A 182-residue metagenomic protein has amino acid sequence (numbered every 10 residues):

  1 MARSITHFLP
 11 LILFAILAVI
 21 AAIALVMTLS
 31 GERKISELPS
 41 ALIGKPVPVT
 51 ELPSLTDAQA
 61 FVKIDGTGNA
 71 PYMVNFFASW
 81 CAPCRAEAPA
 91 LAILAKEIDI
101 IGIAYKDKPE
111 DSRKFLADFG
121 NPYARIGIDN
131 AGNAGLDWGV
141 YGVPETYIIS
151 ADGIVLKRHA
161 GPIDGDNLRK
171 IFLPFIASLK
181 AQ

Functional and structural regions predicted by a protein language model:
M1-P53: N-terminal targeting signals for export/organelle localization
H7-L11, A117-P122, D129-K180: Thiol/disulfide oxidoreductase modules built on the thioredoxin-like
P48, P53, A70, L94-I100 (+1 more regions): Short glycine/proline-enriched coil/turn segments at helix->beta-strand junctions
T50-M73: A short beta-strand-turn-helix
A70-Y72, F76-W80, G142: Short pre-active-site segment immediately N-terminal to redox-active cysteine/selenocysteine motifs in thiol-based
S79-A86, E145: C-type cytochrome heme c attachment motif
R85-G120, N130-L136: Structural microenvironment flanking redox-active thiols in thiol-disulfide oxidoreductases
